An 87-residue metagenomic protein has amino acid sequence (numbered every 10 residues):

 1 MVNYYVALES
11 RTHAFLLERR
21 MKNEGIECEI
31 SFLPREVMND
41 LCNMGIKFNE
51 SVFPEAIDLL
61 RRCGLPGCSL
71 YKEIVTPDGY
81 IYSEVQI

Functional and structural regions predicted by a protein language model:
M1-Y5: Extreme N-terminal starter segment of soluble prokaryotic enzymes
E9-E18, G79-Q86: Short N-terminal helix-initiation segments at or just after the protein's N-terminus
E9-F15, K22, E27-E55: Amphipathic, hydrophobic secondary-structure cores in small proteins
L17-I26, R61, P66-G67: Surface-exposed flexible segments
P54-I87: C-terminal structural segments of small proteins and small subunits
